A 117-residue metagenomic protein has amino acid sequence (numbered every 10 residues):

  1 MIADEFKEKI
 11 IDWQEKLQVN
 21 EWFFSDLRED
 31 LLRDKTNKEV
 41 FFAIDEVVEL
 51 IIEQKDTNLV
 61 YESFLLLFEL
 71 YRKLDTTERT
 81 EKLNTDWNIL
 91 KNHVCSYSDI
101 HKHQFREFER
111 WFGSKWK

Functional and structural regions predicted by a protein language model:
M1-K7: N-terminal export/targeting and maturation segments
I2, D12-L83, N92, S96 (+1 more regions): Alpha-helical solenoid scaffolds in large eukaryotic transport, assembly, and signaling factors
D86: Internal, Lys/Arg-enriched amphipathic helical interaction segments that engage polyanionic partners
H101-K117: Eukaryote-biased recognition of C-terminal alpha-helical segments
